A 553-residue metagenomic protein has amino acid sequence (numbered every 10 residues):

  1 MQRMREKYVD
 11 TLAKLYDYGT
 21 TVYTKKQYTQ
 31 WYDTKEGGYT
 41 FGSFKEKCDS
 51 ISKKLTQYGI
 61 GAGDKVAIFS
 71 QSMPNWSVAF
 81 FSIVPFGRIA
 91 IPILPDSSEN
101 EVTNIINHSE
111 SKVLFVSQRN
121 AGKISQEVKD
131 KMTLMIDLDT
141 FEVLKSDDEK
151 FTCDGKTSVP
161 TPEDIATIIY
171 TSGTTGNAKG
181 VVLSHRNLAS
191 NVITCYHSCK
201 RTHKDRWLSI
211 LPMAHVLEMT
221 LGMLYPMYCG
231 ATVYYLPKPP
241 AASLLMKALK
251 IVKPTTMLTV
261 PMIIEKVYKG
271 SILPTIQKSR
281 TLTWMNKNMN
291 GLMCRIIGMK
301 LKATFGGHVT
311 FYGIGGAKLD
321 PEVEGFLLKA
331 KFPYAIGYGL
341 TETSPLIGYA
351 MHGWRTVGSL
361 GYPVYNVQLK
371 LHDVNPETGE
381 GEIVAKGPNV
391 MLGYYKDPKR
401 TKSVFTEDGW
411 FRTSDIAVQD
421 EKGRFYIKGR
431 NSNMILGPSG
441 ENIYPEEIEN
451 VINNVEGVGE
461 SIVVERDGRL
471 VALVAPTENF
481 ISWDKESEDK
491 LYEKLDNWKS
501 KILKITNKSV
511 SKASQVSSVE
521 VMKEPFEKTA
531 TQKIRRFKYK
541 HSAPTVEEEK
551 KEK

Functional and structural regions predicted by a protein language model:
Q27, F151-Y170, N177, K200-R206: Conserved pre-ATP/AMP-binding loop-to-beta segment of ANL
Y28-G59, D64-M73, S77-F81, S98-T103 (+1 more regions): Conserved AMP-binding/adenylate-forming core of the ANL superfamily
G38-G42, A166-V192: Conserved AMP-binding A3 loop
Y58, P85-S146, C153, G468 (+1 more regions): Structural core segment of the AMP-binding/adenylate-forming
S97, L114, G387, L392-G393 (+1 more regions): AMP-binding/adenylate-forming catalytic core of the ANL superfamily
A189-R206, M213-M299, H308, P333: Conserved AMP-binding/adenylation subdomain of ANL enzymes
M293, I297-R424, N431-M434, E449: Conserved AMP-binding/adenylate-forming
I435, E460-V463, G468, L503-K553: Conserved C-terminal "lid"/linker of ANL adenylate-forming enzymes
